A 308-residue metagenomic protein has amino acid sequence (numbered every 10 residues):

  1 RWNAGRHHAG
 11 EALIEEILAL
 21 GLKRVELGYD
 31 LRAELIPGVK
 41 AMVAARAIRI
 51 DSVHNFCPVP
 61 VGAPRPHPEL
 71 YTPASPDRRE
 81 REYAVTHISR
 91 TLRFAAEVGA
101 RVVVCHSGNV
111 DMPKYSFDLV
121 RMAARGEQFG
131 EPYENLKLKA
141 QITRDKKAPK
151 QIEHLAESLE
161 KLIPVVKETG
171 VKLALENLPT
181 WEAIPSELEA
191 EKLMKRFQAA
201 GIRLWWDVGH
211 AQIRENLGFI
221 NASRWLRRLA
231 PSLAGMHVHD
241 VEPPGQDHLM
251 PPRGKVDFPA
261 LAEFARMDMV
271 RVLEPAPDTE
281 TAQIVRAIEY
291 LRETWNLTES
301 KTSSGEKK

Functional and structural regions predicted by a protein language model:
W2-G5, H54-V61, G108-V110: Short glycine-enriched loops at secondary-structure junctions
R6-L18, A33, A44-R46, R90-V104 (+3 more regions): Histidine-acidic metal/acid-base catalytic patches
K23-R32: A short beta-strand-loop structural module common to alpha/beta enzyme folds
L27, N177-L178, V208, P275: Generic detector of well-ordered alpha-helical packing
Y29, N55, S107-G108, L178 (+1 more regions): Active-site loop/turn elements of alpha/beta-hydrolase fold enzymes, especially the short glycine-/histidine-rich
A33-V39: Active-site-adjacent beta->alpha loops and helix N-cap segments on the catalytic face of soluble alpha/beta enzymes
A47-N55: Short, structured active-site "lid" loops
P73-L204: Active-site acidic/histidine proton-transfer and metal-coordination neighborhood in alpha/beta enzyme cores
